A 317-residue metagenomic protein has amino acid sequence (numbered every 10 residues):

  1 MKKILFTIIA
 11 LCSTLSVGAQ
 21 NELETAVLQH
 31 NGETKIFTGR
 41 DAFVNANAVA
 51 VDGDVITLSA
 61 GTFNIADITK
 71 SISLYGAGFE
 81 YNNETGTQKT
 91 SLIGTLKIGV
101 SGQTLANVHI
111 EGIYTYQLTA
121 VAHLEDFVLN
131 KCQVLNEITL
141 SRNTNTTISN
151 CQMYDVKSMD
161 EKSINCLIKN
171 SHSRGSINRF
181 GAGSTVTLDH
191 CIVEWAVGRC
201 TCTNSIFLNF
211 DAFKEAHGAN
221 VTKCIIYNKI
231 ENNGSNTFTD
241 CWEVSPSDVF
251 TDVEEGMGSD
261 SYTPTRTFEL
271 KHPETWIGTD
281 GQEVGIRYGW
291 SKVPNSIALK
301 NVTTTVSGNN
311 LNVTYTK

Functional and structural regions predicted by a protein language model:
M1-L23: Bacterial Sec-dependent N-terminal signal peptides
A26-N64: Acidic Gly/Asp/Thr-rich repetitive segments characteristic of extracellular carbohydrate-active and adhesion proteins
K35-T38, D52, A66-K70, Q88-I98 (+1 more regions): Extracellular beta-sheet-rich ligand-binding/adhesion modules
D54-L58, L74-G76, K223-N228: Extracellular beta-strand repeat scaffolds in secreted/surface proteins
I72-A120, E137, V156: Right-handed parallel beta-helix/beta-spiral solenoid domain characteristic of secreted/periplasmic
L118-V121, T139-L140, N145-Y262: Predominantly extracellular beta-rich ligand-binding scaffolds that present long acidic/polar faces for carbohydrate
T239-K292: C-terminal accessory segments
W276-L311, T316: Short, compositionally biased P/S/T/A/G/V-rich stretches that sit at domain boundaries
